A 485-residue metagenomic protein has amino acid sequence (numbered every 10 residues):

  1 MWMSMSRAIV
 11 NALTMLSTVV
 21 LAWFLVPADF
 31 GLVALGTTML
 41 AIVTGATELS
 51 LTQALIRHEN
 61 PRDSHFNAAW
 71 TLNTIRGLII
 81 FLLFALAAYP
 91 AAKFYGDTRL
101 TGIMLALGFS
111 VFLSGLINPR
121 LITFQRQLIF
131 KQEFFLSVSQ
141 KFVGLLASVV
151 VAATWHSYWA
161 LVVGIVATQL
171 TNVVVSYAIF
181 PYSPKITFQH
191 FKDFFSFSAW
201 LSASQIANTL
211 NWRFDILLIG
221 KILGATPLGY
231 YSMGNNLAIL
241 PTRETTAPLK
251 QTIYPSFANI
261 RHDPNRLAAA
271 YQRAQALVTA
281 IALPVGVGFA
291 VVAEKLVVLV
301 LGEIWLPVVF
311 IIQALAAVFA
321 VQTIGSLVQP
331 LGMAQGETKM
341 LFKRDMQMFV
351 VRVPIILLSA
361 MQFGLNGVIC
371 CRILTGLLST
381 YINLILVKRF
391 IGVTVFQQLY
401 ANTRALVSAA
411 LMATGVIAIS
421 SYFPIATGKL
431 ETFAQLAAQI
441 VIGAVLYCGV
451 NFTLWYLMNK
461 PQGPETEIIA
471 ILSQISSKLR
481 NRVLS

Functional and structural regions predicted by a protein language model:
M1-L49, R76-P90, L105, S110 (+4 more regions): Signature of the first transmembrane helix
A8, M15, T71-G96, G102-A106 (+5 more regions): Alpha-helical transmembrane segments of multi-pass membrane transport and lipid-handling proteins
M15-D29, A92-F94, V150, N211-L240 (+4 more regions): Helix-terminus/linker motif at the lipid-water interface of multi-pass membrane proteins
A54-D63, L113-V138, W159, F180 (+3 more regions): Membrane-interface junctions at transmembrane-helix termini in multi-pass inner-membrane proteins
R57-L72, Y230-M346: Specific pore-lining/lateral-gate transmembrane helices of multi-pass inner-membrane transport and insertion machines
T101-G108, L136-P181, D193-S198, Y230-A238 (+5 more regions): Hydrophobic alpha-helical transmembrane segments
K131, L136, V174-I216, I222 (+2 more regions): Interhelical loop/hinge segments that connect adjacent transmembrane helices in multipass membrane
K388-V395, I417-S485: Membrane-proximal transmembrane or re-entrant/amphipathic helices at the cytosolic face
